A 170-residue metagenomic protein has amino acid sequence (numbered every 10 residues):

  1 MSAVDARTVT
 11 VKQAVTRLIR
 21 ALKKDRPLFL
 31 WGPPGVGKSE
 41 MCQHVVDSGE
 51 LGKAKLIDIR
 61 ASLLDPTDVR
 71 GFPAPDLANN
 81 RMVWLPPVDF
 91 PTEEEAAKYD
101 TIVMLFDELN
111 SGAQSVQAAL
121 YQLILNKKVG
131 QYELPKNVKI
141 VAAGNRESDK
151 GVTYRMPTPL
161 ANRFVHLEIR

Functional and structural regions predicted by a protein language model:
S2-R170: AAA+ P-loop NTPase catalytic core and its hallmark functional loops
